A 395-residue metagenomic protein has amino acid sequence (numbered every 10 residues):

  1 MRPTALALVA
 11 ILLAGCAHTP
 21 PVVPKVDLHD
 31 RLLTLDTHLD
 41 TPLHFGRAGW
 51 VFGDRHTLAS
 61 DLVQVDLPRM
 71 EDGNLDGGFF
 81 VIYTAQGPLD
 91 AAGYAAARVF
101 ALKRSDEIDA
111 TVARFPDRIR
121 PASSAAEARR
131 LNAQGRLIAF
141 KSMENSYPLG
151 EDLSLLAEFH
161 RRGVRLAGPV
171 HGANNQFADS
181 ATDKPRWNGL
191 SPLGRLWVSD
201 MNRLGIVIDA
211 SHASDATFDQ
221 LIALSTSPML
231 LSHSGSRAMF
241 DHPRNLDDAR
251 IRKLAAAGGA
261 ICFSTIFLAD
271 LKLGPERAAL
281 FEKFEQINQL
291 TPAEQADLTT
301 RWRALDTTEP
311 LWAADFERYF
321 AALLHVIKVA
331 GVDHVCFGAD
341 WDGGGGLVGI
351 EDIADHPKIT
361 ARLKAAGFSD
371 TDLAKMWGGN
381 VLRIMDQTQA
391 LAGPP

Functional and structural regions predicted by a protein language model:
A5-G15: Bacterial N-terminal signal peptides
C16-N188, D241-P395: N-terminal hydrophobic targeting/anchoring segments and the immediately downstream early-domain regions of hydrolases
T34-T41, A213, L231-S234: Histidine-centered catalytic micro-motifs
R186-L193, D209-S214, L246: Short, contiguous, pocket-lining structural segments that sit at or immediately flank catalytic/ligand-binding sites
W187-N202, L221-M229: Alpha-helix-loop-beta-strand connector modules within alpha/beta enzyme cores
S199-A210, S214-T217, D248-A256, H325: Substrate-binding cleft of carbohydrate-active enzyme catalytic domains
D215, A223-G258: Acidic, glycine-rich loop-and-beta core segments that form the ion-binding/anion-interacting portion of active sites
